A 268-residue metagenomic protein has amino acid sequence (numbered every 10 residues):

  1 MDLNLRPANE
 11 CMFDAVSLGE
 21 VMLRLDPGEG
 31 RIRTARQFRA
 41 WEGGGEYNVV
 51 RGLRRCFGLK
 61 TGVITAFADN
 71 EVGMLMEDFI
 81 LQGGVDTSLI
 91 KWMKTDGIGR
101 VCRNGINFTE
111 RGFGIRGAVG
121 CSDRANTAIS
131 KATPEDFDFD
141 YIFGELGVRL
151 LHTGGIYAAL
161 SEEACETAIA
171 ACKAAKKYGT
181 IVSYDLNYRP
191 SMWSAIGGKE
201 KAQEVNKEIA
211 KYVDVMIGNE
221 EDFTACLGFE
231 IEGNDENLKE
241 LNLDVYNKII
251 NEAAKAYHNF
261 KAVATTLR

Functional and structural regions predicted by a protein language model:
M1-R33: Positively charged, low-complexity intrinsically disordered leader regions
T34-G43, N251: Short pre-catalytic strand/loop immediately N-terminal to key active-site residues, enriched for Gly-Thr
W41, N48-K60, Q82: Alpha-helix C-terminal capping segments
F57, K177-G179: Helix C-cap/helix->beta junction micro-motif
K60-G155: Conserved N-terminal subdomain of the carbohydrate kinase-like
T61, T87, V182-Y184, I217: Hydrophobic beta-strand scaffold residues
D136-F137, A164-A170, G197-K207: Charged helix-capping and loop-helix junction motifs
Y178, R189-R268: Conserved phosphate/ATP/ADP-binding segment of small-molecule kinases
